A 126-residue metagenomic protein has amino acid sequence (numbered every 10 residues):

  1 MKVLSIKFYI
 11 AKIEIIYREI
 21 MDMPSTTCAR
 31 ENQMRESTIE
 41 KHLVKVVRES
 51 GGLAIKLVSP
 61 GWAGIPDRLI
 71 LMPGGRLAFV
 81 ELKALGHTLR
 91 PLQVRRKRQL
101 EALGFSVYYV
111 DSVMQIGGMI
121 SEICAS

Functional and structural regions predicted by a protein language model:
V3-S126: Catalytic phosphate/metal-binding cores of nucleic-acid and nucleotide-processing enzymes, i.e., regions that mediate
